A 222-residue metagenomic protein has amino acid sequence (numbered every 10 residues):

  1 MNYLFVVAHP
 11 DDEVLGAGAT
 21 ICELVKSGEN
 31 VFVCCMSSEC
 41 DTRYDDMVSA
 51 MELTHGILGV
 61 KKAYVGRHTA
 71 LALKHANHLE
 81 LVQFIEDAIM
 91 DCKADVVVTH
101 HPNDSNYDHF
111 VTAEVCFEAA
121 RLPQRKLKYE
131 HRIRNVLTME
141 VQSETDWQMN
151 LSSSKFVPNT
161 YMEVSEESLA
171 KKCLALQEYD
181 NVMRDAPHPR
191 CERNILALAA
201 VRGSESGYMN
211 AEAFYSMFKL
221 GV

Functional and structural regions predicted by a protein language model:
M1-L4, E23, S27, D41 (+4 more regions): Metal-dependent de-N-acetylase/amidase catalytic core
V6-V25: Di-metal (Zn2+ and/or Mg2+/Mn2+) metal-binding site signature of metallo-dependent hydrolases with the MBL/beta-CASP
A8, G66, H100: Catalytic metal- and UDP-sugar-binding loop of GT-A-like glycosyltransferases, i.e., residues flanking the conserved
A8, M36-S38, V141: Cofactor-binding loop segments of dinucleotide-utilizing enzymes, especially the Rossmann-like FAD- and NAD(P)+-binding
H9-P10, L73-N77: Short, flexible loop segments at the rims of nucleotide/cofactor-binding pockets, characterized by
V31: Hydrophobic anchor at the start of a short beta-strand that flanks the dinucleotide cofactor-binding loop
M36, Y64-T69: Short glycine-rich catalytic loops that host catalytic nucleophiles or stabilize transition states across multiple
S38-T42, A70-L71: Short active-site-proximal "capping" loops at secondary-structure junctions
